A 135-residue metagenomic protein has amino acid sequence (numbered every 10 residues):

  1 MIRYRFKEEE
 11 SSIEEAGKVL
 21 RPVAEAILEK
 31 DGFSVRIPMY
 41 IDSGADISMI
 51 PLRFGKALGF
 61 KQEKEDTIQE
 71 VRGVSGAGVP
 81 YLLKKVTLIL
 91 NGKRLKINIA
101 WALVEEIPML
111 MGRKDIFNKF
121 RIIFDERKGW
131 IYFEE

Functional and structural regions predicted by a protein language model:
M1-E135: Pepsin/retropepsin-fold aspartyl endopeptidases
